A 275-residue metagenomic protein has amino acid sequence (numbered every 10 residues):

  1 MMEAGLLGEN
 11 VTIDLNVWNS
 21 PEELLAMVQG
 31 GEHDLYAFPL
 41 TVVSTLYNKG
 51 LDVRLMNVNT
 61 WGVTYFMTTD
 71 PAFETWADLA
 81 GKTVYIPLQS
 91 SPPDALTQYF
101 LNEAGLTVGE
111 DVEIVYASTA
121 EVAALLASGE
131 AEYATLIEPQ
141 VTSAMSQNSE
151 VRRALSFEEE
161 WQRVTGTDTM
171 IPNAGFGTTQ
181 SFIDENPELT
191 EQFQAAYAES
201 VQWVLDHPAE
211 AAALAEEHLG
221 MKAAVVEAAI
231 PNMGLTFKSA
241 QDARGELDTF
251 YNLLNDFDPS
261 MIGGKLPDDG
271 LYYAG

Functional and structural regions predicted by a protein language model:
M1-T107, E113-Y116, E132, E138 (+1 more regions): Short, glycine-/small- and polar/acidic-enriched structural segments that line small-molecule recognition paths
G5, E32, A37-L40, Y47 (+11 more regions): Sec/Tat-exported extracytoplasmic proteins
G5-N10, E158-T169, L235-R244: Short, solvent-exposed loop/beta-turn-alpha elements that line the ligand-binding surface or hinge of extracytoplasmic
W18-E22, A37, P87-A95, A120 (+4 more regions): Soluble non-cytosolic domains of exported or imported proteins
A26, G30, S44, A77 (+10 more regions): Solvent-exposed, polar/charged alpha-helical surfaces in well-ordered, non-transmembrane soluble domains, broadly
T41-V42, E121-L214: Pocket-lining segment of extracytoplasmic ligand-binding domains
I183-F257: Secondary-structure end/capping motifs
D248, N252-G275: Conserved C-terminal helix/tail region of periplasmic/extracytoplasmic solute-binding proteins
